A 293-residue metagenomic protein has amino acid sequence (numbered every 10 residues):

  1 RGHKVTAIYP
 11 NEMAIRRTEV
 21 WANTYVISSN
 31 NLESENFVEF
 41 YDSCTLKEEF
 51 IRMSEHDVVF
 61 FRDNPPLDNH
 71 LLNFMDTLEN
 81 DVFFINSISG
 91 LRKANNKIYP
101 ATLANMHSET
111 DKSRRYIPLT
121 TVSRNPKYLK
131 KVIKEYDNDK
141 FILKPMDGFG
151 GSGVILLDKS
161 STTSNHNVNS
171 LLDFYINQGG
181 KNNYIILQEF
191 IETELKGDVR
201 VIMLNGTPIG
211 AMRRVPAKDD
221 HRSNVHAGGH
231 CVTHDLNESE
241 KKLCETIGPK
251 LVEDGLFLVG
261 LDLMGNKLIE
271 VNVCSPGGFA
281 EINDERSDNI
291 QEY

Functional and structural regions predicted by a protein language model:
R1, L71-E79, P100-A104, L129-I133 (+2 more regions): Short amphipathic alpha-helical segments and helix-helix/interface helices
H3-V122: Conserved N-proximal alpha/beta basic substrate-recognition cap immediately N-terminal to, or forming the N-lobe
N64-P66, M146-G148, P276: Short glycine-rich anion-binding loops that position phosphate/pyrophosphate groups of nucleotides and phosphorylated
P65, G90-L91, R214-A217, M264-K267: Short glycine-enriched loops at secondary-structure junctions
K93-I98, G151-V154, H221, V271: Short, charged, surface-exposed secondary-structure boundary motifs
P126-K130, Y136-D139, M146-L243, L251: Phosphate-binding site of ATP-dependent enzymes
D235-Y293: ATP-dependent carboxylate activation and anion-phosphoryl transfer catalytic cores that bind Mg-ATP to form
